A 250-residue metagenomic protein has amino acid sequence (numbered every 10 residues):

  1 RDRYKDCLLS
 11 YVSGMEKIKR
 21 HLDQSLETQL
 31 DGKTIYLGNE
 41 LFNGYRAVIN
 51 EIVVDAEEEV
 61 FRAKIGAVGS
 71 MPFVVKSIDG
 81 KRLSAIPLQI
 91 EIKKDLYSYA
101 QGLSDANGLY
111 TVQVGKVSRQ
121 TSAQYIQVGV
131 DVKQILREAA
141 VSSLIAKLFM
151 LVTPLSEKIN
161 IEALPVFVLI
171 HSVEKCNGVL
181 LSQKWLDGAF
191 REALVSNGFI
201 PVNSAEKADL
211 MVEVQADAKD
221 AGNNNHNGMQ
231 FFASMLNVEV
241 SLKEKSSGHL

Functional and structural regions predicted by a protein language model:
L9-V74, G108, I126-V128: Long amphipathic alpha-helical scaffold segments
Y11-I18, S25, I161-D217, H249: N-terminal segment of the mature soluble domain
G14-M15, L30-N39, R119-T153: Short, aromatic- and glycine-rich surface loops/edge beta-strands on solvent-exposed regions
G38-V53, E138-F167: Short beta-strand elements
V54-S84, Y110-V114, V128-V130, I170 (+2 more regions): Beta-strand-rich structural segments
K76-I78, P87-Q101: Short amphipathic beta-strand segments in non-cytosolic proteins
G115, T121, E244-L250: Short secondary-structure boundary motifs at beta->alpha junctions and helix caps
E206-H249: Surface-exposed short loop/turn segments
